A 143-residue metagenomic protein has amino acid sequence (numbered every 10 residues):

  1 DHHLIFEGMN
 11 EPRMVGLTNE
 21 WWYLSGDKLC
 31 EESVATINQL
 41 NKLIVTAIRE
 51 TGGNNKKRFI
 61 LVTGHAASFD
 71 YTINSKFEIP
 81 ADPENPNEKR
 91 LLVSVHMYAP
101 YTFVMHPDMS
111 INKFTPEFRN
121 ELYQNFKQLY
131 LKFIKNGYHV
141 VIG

Functional and structural regions predicted by a protein language model:
H2-M109, N125-G143: Active-site region of glycoside hydrolase catalytic domains
I111-Y123: Mobile cap/lid helix-loop segments that gate and shape the active-site cleft of serine hydrolases
